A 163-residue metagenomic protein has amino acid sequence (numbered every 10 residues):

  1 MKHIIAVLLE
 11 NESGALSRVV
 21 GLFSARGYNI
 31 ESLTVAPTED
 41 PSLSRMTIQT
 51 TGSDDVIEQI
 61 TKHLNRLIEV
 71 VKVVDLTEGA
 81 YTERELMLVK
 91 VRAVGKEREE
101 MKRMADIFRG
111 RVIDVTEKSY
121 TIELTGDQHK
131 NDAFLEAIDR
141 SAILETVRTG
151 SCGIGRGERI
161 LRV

Functional and structural regions predicted by a protein language model:
M1-R45, Q49-V163: Long, contiguous binding/interaction regions
